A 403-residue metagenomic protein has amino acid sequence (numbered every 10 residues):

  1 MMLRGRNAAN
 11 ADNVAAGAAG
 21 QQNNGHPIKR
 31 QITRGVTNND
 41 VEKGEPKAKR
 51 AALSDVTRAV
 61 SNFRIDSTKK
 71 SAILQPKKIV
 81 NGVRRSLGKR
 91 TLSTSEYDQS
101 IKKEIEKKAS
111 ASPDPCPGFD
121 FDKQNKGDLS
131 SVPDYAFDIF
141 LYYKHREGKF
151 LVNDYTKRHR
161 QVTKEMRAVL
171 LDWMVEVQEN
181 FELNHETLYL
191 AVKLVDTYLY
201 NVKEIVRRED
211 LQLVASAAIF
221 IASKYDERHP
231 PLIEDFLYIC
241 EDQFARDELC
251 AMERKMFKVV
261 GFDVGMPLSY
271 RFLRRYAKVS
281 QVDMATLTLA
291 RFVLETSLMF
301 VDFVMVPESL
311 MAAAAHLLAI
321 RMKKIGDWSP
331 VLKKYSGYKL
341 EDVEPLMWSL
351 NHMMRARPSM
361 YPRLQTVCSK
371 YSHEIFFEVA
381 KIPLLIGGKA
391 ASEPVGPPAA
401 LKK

Functional and structural regions predicted by a protein language model:
M2-S216, F220-K403: Acidic, serine/threonine-rich low-complexity regulatory regions at protein termini of eukaryotic cell-cycle
